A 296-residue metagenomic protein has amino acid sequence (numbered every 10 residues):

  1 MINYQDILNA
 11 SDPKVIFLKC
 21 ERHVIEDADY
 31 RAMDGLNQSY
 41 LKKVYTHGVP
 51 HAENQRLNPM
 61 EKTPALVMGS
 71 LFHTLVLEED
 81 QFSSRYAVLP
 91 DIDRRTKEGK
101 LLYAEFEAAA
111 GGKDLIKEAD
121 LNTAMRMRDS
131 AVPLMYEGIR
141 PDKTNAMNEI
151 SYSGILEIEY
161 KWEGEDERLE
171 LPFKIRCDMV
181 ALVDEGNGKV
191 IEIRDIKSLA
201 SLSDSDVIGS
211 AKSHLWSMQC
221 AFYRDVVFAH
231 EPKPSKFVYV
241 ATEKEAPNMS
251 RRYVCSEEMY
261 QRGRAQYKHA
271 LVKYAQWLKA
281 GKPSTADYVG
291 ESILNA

Functional and structural regions predicted by a protein language model:
M1-K174, V289-S292: Metal-dependent nuclease catalytic cores that hydrolyze phosphodiester bonds in DNA/RNA, characterized by
I2-I7, S210-S217, F222-A296: Metal-dependent nuclease catalytic regions and adjoining charged, substrate-binding loops involved in nucleic-acid end
L57, D204-G209, R251-R252: Glycine- and acidic
F72-H73, M179, Y267: A residue-level signal for conserved active-site and pocket-lining positions in enzyme catalytic cores
V76-Q81, S198-S201, F228, A275 (+1 more regions): Hydrophobic/aromatic-lined pockets within catalytic cores
E159, E165-D166, S203-K212: Surface-exposed cleft-lining segments at the edges of enzyme active sites
K161-E170, E185-V190, E231-K233: Short, solvent-exposed loop/turn segments that connect beta-strands within catalytic domains and beta-strand-rich
I175-G209, Y223: Conserved catalytic cores of phosphodiester-cleaving nucleases, focusing on short active-site segments
